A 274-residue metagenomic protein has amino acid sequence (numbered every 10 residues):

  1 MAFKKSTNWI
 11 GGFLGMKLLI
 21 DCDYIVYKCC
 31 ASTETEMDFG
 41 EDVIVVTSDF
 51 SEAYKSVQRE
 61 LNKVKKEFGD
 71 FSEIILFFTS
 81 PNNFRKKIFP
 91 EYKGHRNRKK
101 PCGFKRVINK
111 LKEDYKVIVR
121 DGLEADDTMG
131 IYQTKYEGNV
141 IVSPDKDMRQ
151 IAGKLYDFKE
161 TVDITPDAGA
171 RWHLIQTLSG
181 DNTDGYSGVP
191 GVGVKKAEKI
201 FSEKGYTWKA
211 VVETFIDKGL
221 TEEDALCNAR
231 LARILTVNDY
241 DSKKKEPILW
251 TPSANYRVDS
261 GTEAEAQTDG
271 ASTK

Functional and structural regions predicted by a protein language model:
K5-T7: Positively charged N-terminal leader segments that act as targeting/secretion signals
W9-F13, V43-V45, F71, G94-A266 (+1 more regions): Extended two-metal-dependent nuclease catalytic cores across DNA- and RNA-processing enzymes
W9-N109: Domain-level signal for Mg2+-assisted phosphodiester chemistry and nucleotide/NA-binding surfaces in nucleic-acid
